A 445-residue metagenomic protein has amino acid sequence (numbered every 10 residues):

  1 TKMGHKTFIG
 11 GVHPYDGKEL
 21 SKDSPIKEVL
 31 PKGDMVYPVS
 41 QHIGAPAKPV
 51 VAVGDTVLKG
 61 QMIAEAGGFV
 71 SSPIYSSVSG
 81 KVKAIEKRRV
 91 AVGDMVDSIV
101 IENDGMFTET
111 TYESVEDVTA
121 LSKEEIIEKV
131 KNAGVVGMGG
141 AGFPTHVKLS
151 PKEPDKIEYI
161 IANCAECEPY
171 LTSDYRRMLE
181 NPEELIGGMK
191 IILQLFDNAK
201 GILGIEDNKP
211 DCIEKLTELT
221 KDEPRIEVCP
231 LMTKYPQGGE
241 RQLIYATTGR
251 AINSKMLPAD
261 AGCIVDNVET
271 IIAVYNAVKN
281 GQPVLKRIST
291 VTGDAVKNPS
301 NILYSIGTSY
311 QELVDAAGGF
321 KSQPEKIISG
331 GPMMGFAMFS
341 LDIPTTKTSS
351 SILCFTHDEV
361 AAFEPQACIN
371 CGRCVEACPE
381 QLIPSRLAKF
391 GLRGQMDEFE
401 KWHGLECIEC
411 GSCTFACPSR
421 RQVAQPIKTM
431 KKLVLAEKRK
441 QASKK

Functional and structural regions predicted by a protein language model:
K2-V50: N-terminal, Lys/Arg-enriched amphipathic/low-complexity engagement segments that precede the first folded domain
A47-T56, G60: Short histidine-centered loop motifs in beta-beta connectors
G80-V82: Conserved hydrophobic positions within beta-strands
A84, R89-F143, K152-P154, P210: Acidic low-complexity segments
F107, T119, E125, R176-E223 (+1 more regions): Internal alpha/beta scaffold segment
E109, G137, I160-D174, A295: Gly-rich Lys/Arg/Thr-decorated short loops/hinges at beta-loop-alpha junctions or inter-strand turns that position
N198-Y310, A316-K321, G331: Hydrophobic alpha-helical positions that pack around
S349-P365, V375, P379-K445: Ferredoxin-type iron-sulfur electron-transfer modules in oxidoreductases and energy-metabolism complexes
